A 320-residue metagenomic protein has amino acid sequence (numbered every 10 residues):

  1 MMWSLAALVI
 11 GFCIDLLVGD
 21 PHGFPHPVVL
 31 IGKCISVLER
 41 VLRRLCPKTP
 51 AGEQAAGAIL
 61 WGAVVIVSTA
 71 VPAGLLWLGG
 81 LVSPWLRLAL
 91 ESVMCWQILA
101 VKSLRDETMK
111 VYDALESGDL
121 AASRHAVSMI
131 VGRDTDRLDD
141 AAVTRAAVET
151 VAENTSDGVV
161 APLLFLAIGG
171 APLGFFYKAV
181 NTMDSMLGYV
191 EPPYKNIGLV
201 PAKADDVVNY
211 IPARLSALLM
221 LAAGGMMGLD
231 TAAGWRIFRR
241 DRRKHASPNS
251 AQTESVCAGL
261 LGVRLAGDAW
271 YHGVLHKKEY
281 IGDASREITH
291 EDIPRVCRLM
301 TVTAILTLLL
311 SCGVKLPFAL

Functional and structural regions predicted by a protein language model:
M1-F176, V180, G188-L320: Hydrophobic alpha-helical transmembrane segments
S185: Glycine-rich phosphate/dinucleotide-binding loop and adjoining beta-alpha-beta core of small-molecule
